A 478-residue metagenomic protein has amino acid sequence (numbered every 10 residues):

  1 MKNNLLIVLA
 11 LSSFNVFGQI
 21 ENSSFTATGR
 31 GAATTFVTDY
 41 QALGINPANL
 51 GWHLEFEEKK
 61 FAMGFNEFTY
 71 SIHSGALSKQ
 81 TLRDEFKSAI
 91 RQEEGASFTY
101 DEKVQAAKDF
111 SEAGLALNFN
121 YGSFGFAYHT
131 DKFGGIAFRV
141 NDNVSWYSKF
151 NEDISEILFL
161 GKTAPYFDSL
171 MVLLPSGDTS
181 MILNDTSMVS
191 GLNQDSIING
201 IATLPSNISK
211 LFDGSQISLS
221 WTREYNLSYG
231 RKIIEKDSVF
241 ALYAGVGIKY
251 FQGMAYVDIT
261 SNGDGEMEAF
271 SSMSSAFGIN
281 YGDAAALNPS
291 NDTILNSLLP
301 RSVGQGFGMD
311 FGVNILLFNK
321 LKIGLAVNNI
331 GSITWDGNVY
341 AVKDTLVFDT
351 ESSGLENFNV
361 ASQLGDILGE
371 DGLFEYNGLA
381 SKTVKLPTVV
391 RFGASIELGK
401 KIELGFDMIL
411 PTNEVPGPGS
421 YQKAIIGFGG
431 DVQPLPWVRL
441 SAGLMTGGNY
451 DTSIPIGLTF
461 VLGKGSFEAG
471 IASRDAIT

Functional and structural regions predicted by a protein language model:
M1-S23, A394: Bacterial Sec-dependent N-terminal signal peptides
N3, D109-G114, D213-I217: Short coil/turn segments at secondary-structure boundaries
N4, T35-T38, F318-K320: Short hydrophobic "helix-edge" motifs at membrane interfaces and signal-peptide entry regions
V16-L170: N-terminal, post-signal peptide beta-strand-biased segments of exported outer-membrane/organellar beta-barrel and other
Q19-E21, K132-F133, A137-N143, Y147-T478: Outer-membrane beta-barrel porins/channels
